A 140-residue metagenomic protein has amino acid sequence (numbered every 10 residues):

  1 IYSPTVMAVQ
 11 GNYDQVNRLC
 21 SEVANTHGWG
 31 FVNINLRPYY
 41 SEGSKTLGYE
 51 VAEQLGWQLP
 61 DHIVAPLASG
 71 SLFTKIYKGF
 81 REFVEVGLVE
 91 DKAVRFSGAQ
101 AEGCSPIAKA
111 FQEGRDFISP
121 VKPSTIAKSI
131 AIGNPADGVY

Functional and structural regions predicted by a protein language model:
S3, M7-G28, E82-Y140: Active-site/ligand-binding loops adjacent to catalytic centers
N25-G87: Active-site/ligand-binding-proximal alpha/beta "capping" segment
